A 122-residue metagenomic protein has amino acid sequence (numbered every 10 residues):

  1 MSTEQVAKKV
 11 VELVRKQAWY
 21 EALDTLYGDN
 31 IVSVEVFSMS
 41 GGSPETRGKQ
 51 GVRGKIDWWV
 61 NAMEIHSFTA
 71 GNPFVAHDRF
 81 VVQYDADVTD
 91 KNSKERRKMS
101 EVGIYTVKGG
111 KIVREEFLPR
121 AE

Functional and structural regions predicted by a protein language model:
M1-Q5, E122: Basic/polar N-terminal segments that are highly enriched at the extreme N-terminus, encompassing both cleavable
Q5, Y20, D24-N72, H77: A solvent-exposed, acidic/Ser-Thr-rich amphipathic alpha-helical stretch
E64, E95-R97: Short loop/turn motifs at secondary-structure junctions and domain boundaries
F68-F74, A86, S100-Y105: Hydrophobic/aromatic beta-strand elements that line small-molecule binding cavities or substrate pockets in beta-rich
Q83-T89: Generic short beta-strand segments
S100-E122: Short beta-strand edge/turn micro-motifs at domain boundaries
